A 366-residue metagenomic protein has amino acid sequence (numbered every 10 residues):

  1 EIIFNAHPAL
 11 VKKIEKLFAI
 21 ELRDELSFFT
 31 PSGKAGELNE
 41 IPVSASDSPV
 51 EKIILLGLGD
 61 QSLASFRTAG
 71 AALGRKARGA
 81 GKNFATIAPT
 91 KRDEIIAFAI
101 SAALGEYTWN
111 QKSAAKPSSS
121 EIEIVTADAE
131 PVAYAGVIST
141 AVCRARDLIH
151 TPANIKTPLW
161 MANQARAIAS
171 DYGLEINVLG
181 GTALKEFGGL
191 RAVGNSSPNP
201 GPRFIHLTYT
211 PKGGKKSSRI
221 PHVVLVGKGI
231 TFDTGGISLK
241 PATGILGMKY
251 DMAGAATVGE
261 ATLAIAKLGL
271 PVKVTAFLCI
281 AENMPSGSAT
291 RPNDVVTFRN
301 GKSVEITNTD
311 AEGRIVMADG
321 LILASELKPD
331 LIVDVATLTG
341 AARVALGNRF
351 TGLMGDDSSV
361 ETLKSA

Functional and structural regions predicted by a protein language model:
E1-G229: Short amphipathic alpha-helical segment within the helicase RecA-like ATPase core that mediates nucleic-acid
F29-G36, S48-P49, A162-A366: A generic structural signal for tightly packed, nonpolar segments enriched in small/aliphatic residues
